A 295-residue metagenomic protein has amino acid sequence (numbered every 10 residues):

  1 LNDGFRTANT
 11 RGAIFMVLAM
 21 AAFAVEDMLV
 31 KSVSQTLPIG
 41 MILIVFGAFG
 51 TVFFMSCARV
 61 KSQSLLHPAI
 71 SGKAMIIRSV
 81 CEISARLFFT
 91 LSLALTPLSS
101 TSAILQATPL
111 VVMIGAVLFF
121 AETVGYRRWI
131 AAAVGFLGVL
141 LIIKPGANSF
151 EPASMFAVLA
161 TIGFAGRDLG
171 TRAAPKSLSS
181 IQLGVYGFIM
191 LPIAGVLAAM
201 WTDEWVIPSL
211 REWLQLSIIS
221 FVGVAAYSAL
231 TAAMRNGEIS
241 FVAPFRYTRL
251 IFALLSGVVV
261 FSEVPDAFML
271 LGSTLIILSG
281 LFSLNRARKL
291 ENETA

Functional and structural regions predicted by a protein language model:
L1-A21, F49-I77, Y126, I189 (+3 more regions): Membrane-interface interhelical linkers
T7-G12, P38, I44, H67-S71 (+3 more regions): Juxtamembrane helix-entry segments on the extracytoplasmic side of multipass membrane proteins
N9-M16, A69-S79, V124-F136, A153-V158 (+2 more regions): Cytoplasmic-side transmembrane-helix entry/capping segments in multi-pass membrane proteins
A21-V25, L29, C57, I76-A94 (+5 more regions): Hydrophobic alpha-helical transmembrane segments of multi-pass membrane transport proteins, especially secondary
A24, M28-K31, I39, F54 (+3 more regions): Transmembrane alpha-helical segments that form core, pore/gating elements of small-molecule transporters/exporters
L91, P109-I130, I251-L270: C-terminal transmembrane-helix exit sites in multi-pass transporters
S102-A107, A174-M190, Y227-V258: Helix-helix packing/entry segments at the starts of transmembrane helices
R127-K144, F268-A287: Hydrophobic transmembrane alpha-helices of multi-pass small-molecule transport proteins
